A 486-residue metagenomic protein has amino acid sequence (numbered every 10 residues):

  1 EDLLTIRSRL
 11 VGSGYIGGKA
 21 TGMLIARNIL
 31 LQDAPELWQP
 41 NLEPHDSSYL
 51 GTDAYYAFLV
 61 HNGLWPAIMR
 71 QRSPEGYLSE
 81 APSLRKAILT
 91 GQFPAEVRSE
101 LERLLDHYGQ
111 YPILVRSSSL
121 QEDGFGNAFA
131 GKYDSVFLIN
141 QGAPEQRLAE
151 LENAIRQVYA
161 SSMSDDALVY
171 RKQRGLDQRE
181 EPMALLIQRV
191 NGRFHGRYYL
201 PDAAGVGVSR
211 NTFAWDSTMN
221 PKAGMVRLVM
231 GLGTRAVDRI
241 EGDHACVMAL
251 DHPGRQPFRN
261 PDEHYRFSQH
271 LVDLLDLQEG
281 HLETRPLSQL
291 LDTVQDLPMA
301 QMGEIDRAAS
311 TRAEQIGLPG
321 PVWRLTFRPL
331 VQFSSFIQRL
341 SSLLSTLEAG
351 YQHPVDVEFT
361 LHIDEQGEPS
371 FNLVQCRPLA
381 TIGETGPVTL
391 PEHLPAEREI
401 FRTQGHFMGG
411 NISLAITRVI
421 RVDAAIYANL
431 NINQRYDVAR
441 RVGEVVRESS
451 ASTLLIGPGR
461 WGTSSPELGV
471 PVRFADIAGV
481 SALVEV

Functional and structural regions predicted by a protein language model:
E1-L37, Q92-E485: Conserved mixed alpha/beta core segments that line enzyme active sites in large multi-domain catalysts
L4-R70, P74-A95: A conserved helix-loop-beta module that forms one wall/lid of the active-site cleft in ATP-utilizing catalytic domains
